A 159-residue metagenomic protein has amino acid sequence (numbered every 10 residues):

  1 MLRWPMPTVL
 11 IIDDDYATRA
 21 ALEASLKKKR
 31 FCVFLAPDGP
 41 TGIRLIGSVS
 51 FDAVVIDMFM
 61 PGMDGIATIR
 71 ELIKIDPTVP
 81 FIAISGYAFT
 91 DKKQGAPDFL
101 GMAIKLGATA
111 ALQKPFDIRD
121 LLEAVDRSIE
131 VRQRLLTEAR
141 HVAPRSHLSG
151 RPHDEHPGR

Functional and structural regions predicted by a protein language model:
M1-T8, R119-R159: Non-catalytic signal-transmission and effector/linker regions of two-component phosphorelay proteins
Y16-F34, L106: Two-component/phosphorelay signaling modules centered on CheY-like receiver
P37-T41, D64-A67: Acidic catalytic/metal-coordinating carboxylates
R44, I66-T78, P97-D98: Short amphipathic alpha-helix used as the core "switch/output" element in two-component signaling
V49-V55: Active-site beta3 strand of CheY-like receiver
D57, S85: Active-site residues of response regulator receiver
M60: Receiver (REC) domain active-site loop signature in two-component systems and cognate sites in sensor histidine kinases
A67, A88-A110, E123: Alpha4 helix (beta4-alpha4-beta5 surface) of REC/receiver domains from two-component response regulators
